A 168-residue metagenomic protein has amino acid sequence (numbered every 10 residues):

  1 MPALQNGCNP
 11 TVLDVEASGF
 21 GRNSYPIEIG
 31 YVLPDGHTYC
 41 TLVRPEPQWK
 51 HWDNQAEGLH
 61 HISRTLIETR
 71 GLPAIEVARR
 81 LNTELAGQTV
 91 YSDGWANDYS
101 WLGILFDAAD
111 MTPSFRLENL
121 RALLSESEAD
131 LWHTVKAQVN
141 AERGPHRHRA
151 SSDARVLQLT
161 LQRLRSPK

Functional and structural regions predicted by a protein language model:
P2-N97, I104, N140-G144: Conserved non-catalytic scaffold segment of RNase H-like nuclease domains
L42-V43, F115-N119: Short alpha-helical "patches" and their helix-cap loops
Q48-H51, E57-H60, R64-I67, E118-Q158: Active-site-proximal helix-loop-helix substrate-binding element of RNase H-like nuclease domains
T89, P113, R121-L123: Short non-domain terminal segments
T89-W95, S100-L105, V135-K168: Acidic, Mg2+-coordinating catalytic module of metal-dependent nucleases/exonucleases that use a two-metal-ion mechanism
F106-L117: A short alpha->loop->secondary-structure connector
T112-P113, D130, K168: Substrate-binding/catalytic groove segments of enzymes that remodel or degrade extracellular structural polymers
